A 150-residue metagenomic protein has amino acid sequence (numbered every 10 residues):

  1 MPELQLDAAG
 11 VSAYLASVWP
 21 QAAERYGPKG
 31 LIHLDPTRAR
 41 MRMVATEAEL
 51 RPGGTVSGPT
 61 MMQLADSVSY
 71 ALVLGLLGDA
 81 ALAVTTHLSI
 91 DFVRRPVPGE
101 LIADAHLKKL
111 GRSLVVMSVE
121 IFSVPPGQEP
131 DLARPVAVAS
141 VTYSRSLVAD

Functional and structural regions predicted by a protein language model:
M1-D150: Terminal targeting signals and extreme-terminal segments of soluble enzymes
